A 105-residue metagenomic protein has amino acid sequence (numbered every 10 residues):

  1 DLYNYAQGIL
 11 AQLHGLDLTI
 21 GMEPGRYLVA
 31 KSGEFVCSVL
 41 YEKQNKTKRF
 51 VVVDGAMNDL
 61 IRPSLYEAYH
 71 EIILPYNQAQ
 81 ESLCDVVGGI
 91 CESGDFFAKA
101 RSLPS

Functional and structural regions predicted by a protein language model:
D1: Active-site-proximal loop/short-helix segments that contain or immediately flank catalytic acid/base residue(s)
N4-A11: Alpha-helical scaffolding segments of alpha/beta enzyme cores, especially the outer helices of TIM-barrel or partial
G8, D17-S105: Charged (often Lys/Glu-rich) extended helix/loop segments that serve as interaction or gating elements
